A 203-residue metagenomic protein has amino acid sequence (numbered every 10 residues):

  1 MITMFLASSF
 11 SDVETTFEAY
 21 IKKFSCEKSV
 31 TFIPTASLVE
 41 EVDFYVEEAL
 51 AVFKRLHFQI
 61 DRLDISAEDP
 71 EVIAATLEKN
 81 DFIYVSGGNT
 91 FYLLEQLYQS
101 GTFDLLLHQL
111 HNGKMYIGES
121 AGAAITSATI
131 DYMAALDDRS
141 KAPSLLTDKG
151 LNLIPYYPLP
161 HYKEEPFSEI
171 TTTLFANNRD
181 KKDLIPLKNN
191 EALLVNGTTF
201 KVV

Functional and structural regions predicted by a protein language model:
M1-F82, S86: N-terminal beta1-alpha1 cap of cysteine-dependent amidohydrolase-like domains
E27, H57, N80, G113 (+2 more regions): Short, well-ordered alpha-helix to beta-strand connector turns
V30, I83, S120, P158 (+1 more regions): A residue-level signal for conserved active-site and pocket-lining positions in enzyme catalytic cores
L38, G88-F91, A121-G122, K163: Short glycine-rich anion-binding loops that position phosphate/pyrophosphate groups of nucleotides and phosphorylated
F91, A123-T126, A192-L194: Short, active-site-adjacent cap segments at secondary-structure transitions
Q96, T102-E164: Class I SAM-dependent methyltransferase SAM-binding "motif I" and its flanking Rossmann-like core
K149-G197, K201: Conserved anion/nucleotide-ligand pocket segment
